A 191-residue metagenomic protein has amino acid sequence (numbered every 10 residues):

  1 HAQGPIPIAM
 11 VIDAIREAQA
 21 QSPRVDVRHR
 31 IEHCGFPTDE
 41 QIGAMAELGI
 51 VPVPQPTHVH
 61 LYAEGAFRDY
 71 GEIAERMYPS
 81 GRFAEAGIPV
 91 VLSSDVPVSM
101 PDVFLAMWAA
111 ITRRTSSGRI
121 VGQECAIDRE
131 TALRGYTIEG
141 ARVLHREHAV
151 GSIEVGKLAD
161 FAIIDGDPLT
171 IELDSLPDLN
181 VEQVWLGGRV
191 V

Functional and structural regions predicted by a protein language model:
H1-P5: Histidine-centered catalytic micro-motifs
I6-H29, H33-C34, E40-G43, E47-I50 (+3 more regions): His/Asp/Glu-enriched, well-ordered alpha-helical/loop segment that forms or immediately abuts the divalent-metal
L176: Unchanged
